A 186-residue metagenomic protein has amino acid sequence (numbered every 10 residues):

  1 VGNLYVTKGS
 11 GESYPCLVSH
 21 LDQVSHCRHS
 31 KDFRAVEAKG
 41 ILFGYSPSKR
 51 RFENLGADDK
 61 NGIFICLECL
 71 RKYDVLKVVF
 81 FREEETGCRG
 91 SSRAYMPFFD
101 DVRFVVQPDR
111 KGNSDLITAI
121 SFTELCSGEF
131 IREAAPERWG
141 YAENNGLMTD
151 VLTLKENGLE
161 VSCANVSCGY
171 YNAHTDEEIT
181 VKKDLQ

Functional and structural regions predicted by a protein language model:
Y5-K8, Q107: Short, well-ordered beta-strand micro-motif
T7-K77: Active-site metal-coordination/substrate-binding segment of hydrolases, especially metallo-dependent peptidases
S13-C16, G40-L42, K77, R103-V106 (+2 more regions): Structural motif
S25, A142-L185: Zn-dependent metallopeptidase/amidohydrolase metal-coordination segment
S30, T118-I120, D176-T180: Short, solvent-exposed loop/turn segments at secondary-structure boundaries
K49-E129, W139, E143-K155: Acidic/histidine-rich catalytic neighborhood of metal-dependent amide-processing enzymes
C126-A135, D184-Q186: Gly/Ser/Thr-rich active-site loops/lids in small-molecule metabolic enzymes that frequently grip phosphoryl groups
